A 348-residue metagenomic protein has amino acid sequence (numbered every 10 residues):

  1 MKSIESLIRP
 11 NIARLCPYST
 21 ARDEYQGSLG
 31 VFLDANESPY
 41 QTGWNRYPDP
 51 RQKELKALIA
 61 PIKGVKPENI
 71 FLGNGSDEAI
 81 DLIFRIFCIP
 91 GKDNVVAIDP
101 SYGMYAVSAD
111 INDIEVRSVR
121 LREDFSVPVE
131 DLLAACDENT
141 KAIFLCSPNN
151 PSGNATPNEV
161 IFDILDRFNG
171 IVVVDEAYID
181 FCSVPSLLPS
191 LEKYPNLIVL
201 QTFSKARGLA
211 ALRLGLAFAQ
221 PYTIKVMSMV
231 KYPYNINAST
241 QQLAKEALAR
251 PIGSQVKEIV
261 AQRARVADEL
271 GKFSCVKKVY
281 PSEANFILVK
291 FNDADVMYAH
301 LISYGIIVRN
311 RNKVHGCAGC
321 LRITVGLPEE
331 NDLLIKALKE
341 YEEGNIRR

Functional and structural regions predicted by a protein language model:
M1-I62: N-terminal "arm"/small-domain region of PLP-dependent enzymes with the aminotransferase-like
I4, I89-L145: PLP-dependent aminotransferase-like
K56-N94, N112, F291: Phosphate-binding glycine-rich loop
D99, S118-E123, E176, Q201 (+1 more regions): Short beta->alpha connector loops at strand-helix junctions that form conserved, small/polar/Pro-enriched
E123-D180: Active-site phosphate-binding strand-loop segment of PLP-dependent enzymes
N196-K272, K277-V279: PLP-dependent aminotransferase class I/II
V260, K272-Y304: Conserved PLP-binding catalytic core of the aspartate aminotransferase-like
S303-Y304, K313-R348: PLP-dependent enzyme catalytic core of the Aspartate aminotransferase-like
